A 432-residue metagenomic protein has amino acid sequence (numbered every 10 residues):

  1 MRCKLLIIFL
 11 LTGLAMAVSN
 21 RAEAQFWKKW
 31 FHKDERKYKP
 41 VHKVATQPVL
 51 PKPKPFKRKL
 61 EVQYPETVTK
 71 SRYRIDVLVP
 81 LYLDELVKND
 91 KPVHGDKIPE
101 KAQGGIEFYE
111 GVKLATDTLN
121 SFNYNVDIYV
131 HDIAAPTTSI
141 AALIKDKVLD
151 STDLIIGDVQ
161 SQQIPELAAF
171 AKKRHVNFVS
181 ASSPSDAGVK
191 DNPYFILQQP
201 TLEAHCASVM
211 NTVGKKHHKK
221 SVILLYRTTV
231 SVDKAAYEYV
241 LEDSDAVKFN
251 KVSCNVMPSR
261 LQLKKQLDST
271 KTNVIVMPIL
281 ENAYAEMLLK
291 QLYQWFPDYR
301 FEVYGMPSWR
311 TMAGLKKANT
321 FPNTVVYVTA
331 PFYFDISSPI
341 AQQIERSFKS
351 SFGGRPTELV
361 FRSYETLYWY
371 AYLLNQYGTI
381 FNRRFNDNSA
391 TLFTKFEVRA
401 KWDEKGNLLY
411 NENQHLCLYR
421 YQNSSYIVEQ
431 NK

Functional and structural regions predicted by a protein language model:
R2-I8, A22-K432: Extracytosolic ligand-binding ectodomains
L14-R21: C-terminal segment of classical bacterial N-terminal signal peptides
